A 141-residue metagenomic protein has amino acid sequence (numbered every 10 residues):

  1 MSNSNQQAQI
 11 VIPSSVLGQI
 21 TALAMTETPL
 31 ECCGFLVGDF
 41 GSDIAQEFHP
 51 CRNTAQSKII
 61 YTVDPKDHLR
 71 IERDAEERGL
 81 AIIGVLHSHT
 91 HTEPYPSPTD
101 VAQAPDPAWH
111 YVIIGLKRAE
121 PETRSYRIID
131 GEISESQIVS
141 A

Functional and structural regions predicted by a protein language model:
M1-I82, H91-A141: Conserved beta-strand-loop surface patch within small alpha/beta domains used for substrate/adaptor or ligand engagement
V85: Conserved, mostly hydrophobic/aromatic
S88: Metallo-beta-lactamase
